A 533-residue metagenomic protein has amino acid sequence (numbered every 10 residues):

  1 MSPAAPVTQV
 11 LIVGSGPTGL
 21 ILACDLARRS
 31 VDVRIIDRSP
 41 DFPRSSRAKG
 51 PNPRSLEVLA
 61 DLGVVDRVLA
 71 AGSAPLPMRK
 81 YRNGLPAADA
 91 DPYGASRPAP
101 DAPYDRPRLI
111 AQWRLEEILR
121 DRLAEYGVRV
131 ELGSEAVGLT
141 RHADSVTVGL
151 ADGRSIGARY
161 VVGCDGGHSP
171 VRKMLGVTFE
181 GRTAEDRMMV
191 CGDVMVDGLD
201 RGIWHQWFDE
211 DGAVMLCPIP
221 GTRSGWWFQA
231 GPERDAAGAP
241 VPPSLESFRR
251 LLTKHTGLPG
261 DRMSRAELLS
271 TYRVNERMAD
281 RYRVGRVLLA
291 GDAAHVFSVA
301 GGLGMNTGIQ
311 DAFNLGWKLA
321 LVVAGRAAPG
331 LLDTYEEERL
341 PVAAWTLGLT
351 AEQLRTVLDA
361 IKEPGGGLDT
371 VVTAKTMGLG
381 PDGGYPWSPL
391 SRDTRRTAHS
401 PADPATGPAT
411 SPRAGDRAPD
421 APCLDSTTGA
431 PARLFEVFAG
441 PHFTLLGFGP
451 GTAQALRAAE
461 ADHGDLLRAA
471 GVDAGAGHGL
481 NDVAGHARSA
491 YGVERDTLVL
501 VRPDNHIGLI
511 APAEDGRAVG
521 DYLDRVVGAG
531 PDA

Functional and structural regions predicted by a protein language model:
M1-Q9, V13, R28-R29, R38 (+5 more regions): Helical substrate-recognition/capping region of FAD-dependent monooxygenase/halogenase enzymes
P6-T8, A151-Y160: Core beta-strand elements of the Rossmann-like FAD/NAD(P) dinucleotide-binding domain in flavoenzyme oxidoreductases
G19-L20: N-terminal Rossmann-fold NAD(P) dinucleotide-binding loop
A27-A48: Glycine-rich FAD pyrophosphate-binding loop
R44-R47, P51-A124, I219: Active-site-adjacent segment of FAD-dependent monooxygenases/related oxidoreductases
A71, V241-L303, T307, V342 (+1 more regions): FAD/FMN-dependent oxidoreductases across multiple families
D121, Y160, C164-V274: Conserved FAD-binding catalytic core of PHBH/FMO-like flavoproteins
L132-V146: A conserved short coil-to-beta-strand element within the FAD-binding core of flavoproteins
